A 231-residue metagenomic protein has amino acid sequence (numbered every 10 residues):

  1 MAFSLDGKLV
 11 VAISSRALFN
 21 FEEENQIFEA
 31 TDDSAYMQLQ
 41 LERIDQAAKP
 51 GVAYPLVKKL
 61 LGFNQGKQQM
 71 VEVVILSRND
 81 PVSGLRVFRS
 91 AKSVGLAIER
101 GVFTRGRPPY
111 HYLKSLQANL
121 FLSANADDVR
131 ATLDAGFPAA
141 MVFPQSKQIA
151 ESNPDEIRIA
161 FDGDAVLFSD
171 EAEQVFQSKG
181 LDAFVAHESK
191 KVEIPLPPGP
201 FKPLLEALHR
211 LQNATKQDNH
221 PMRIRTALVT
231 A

Functional and structural regions predicted by a protein language model:
A2-R107, N153, D162-A231: Alpha-helical substrate-recognition element adjacent to the catalytic core
V11, F121, I159: Receiver (REC) domain switch-region micro-motif
L18-F21, S93-V94, P109-A150, L167 (+1 more regions): Hydrophobic, ordered structural segments
E99, N119, I157: Conserved acidic residues
V142-I159, V192: Surface-exposed beta-loop interaction hotspot
